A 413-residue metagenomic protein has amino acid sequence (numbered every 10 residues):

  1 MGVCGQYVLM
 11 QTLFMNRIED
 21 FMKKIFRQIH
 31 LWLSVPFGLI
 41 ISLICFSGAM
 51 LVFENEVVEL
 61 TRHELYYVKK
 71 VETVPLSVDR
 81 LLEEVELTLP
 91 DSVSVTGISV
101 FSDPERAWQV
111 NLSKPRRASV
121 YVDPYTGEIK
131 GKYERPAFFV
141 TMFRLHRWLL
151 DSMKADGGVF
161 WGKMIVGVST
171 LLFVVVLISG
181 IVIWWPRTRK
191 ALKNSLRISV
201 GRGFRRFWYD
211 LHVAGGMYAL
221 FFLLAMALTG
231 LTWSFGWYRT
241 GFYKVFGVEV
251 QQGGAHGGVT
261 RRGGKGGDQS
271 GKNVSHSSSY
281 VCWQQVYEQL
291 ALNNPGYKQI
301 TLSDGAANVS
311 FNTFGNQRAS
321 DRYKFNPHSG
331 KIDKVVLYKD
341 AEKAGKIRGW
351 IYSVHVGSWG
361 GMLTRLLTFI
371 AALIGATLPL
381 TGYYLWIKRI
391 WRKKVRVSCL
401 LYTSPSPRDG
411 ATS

Functional and structural regions predicted by a protein language model:
W32-G48, Y218-L228: Hydrophobic membrane-insertion alpha-helices, especially the h-region of bacterial N-terminal signal peptides
L51-I98, T240-A306: Membrane-proximal low-complexity regions enriched in glycine and acidic/polar residues
S77-F143, R147-S152, Q289-K343: Extracytoplasmic loops/domains of multi-pass membrane proteins
G131, R135-V166, Y338-T368: Short, aromatic-rich amphipathic segments at membrane interfaces that lie adjacent to a transmembrane helix or signal
M164-W184, L363-I387: Selective detector of the "anchor" transmembrane alpha-helix that sits immediately C-terminal
A191-W208, V248, Q252: Juxtamembrane inter-helical linkers in multi-pass membrane proteins
Y402-P407, A411: Conserved small/polar residues in nucleotide/adenosyl-binding loops
